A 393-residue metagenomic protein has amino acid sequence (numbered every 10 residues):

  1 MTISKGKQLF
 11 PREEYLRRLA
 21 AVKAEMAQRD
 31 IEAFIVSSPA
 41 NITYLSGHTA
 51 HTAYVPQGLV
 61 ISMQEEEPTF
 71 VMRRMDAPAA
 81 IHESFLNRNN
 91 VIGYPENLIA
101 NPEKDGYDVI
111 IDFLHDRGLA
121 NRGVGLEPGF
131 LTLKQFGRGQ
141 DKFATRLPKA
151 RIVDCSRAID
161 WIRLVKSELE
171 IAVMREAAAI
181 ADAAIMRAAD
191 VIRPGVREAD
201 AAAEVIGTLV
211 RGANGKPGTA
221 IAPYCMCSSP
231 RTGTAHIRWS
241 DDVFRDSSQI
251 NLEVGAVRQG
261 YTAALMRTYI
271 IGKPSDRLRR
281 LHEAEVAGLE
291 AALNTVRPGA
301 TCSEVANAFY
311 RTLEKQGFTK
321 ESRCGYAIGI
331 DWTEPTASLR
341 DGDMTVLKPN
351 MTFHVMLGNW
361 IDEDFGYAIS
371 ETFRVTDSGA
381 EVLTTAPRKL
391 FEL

Functional and structural regions predicted by a protein language model:
M1-L393: Active-site neighborhoods and metal-handling regions in enzymes and metal-associated proteins
